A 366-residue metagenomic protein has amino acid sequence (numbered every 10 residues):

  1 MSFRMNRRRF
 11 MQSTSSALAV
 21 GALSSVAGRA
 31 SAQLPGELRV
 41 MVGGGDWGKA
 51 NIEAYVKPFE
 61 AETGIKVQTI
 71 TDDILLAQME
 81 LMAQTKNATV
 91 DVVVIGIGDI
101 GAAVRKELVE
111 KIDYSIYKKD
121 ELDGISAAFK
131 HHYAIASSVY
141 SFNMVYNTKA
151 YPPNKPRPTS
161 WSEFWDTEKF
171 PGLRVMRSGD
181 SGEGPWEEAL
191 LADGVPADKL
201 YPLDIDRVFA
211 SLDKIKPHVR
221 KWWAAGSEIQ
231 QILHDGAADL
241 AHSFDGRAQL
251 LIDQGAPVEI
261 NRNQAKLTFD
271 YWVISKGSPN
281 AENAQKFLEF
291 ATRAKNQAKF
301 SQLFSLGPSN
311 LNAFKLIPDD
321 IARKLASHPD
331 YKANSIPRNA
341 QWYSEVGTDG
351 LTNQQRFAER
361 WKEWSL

Functional and structural regions predicted by a protein language model:
M1-G21: N-terminal secretory signal peptides and thylakoid transit peptides that target proteins across membranes
L34-G101: Early extracytoplasmic/lumenal segment of secretory-pathway proteins
G45-I52, A88-V90, V94-R220, A224-H234: Extracytoplasmic ligand-binding site segments that recognize negatively charged/polar headgroups
I100-A102, H234, L240-P257: A ligand-binding cleft/hinge motif common to bilobed small-molecule-binding domains
A103-K111, A128-H131, L250-R262, A326: Ligand-binding "clamshell"
Y140, D206-I215, I252-S278, A322: Periplasmic-binding protein-like
S275-R338: Mature extracytoplasmic/periplasmic domains
N334-L366: Conserved C-terminal helix/tail region of periplasmic/extracytoplasmic solute-binding proteins
